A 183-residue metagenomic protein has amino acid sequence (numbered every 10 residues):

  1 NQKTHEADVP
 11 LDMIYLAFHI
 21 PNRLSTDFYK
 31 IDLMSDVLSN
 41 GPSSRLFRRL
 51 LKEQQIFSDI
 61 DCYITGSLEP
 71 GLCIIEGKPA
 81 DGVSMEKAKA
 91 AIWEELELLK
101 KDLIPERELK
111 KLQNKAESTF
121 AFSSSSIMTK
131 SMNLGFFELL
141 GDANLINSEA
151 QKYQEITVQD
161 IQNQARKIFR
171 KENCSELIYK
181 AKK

Functional and structural regions predicted by a protein language model:
N1-F47, K152: His/Glu-based metal-binding/catalytic segments typifying zinc-dependent metallopeptidases
Q2-K3, D61-I64, A150, Q162-R166: Generic recognition of flexible, low-complexity loop/linker segments
T4, L51, A88, N163-Q164: N-terminal functional modules and adjacent low-complexity/disordered segments of proteins
D12-P21, R48-E155, N173-A181: M16 family metallopeptidases and their MPP-like homologs
D32, I161, E176: Short, conserved catalytic/metal-binding micro-motifs enriched in Asp/Glu and His
I168-R170: C-terminal accessory nucleic-acid interaction domains of nucleic acid-metabolism proteins
